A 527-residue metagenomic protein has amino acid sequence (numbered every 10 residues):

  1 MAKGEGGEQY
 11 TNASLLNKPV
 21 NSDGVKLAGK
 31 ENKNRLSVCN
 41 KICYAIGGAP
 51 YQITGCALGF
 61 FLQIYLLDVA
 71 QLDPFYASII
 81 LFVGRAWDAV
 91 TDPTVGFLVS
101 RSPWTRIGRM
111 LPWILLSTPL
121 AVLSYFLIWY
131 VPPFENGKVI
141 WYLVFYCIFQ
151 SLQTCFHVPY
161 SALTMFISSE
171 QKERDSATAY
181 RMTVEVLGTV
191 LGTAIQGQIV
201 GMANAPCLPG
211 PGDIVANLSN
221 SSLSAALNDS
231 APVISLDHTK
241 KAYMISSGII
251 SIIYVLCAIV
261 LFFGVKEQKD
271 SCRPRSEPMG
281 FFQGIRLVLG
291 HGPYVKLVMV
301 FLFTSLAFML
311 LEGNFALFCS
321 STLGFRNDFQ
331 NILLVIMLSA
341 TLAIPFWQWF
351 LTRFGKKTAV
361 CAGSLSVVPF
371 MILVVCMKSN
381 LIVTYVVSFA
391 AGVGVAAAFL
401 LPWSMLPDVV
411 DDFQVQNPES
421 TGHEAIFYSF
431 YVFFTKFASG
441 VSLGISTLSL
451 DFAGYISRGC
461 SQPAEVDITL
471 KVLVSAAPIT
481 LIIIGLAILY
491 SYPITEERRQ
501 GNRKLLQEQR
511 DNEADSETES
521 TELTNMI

Functional and structural regions predicted by a protein language model:
A2-I527: Membrane-embedded alpha-helical bundles of multi-pass transporters/translocases, especially carrier/permease families
